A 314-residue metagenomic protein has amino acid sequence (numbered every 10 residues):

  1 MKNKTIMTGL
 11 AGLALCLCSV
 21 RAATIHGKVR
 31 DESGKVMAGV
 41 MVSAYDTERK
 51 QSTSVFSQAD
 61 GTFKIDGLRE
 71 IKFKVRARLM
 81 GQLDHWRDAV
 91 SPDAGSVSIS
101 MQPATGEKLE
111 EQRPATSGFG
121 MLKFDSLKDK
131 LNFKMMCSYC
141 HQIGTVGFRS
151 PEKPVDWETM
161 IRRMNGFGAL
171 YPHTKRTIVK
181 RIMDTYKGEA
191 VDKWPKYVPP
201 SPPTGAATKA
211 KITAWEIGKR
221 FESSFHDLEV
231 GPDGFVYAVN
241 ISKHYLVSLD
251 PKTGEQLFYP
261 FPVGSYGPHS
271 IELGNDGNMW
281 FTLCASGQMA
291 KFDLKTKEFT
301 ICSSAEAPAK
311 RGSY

Functional and structural regions predicted by a protein language model:
H26-M37: Structural motif
K35-A38, K64-K72, M80: Short Pro-Gly-centered beta-turn/loop motif in secreted/extracellular proteins
T47-K50, K72-A89: A short, solvent-exposed loop/turn motif at the edges and junctions of modular extracellular/periplasmic domains
T47-K64: Short, acidic Ser/Thr/Gly-rich low-complexity loop/linker segments typical of extracellular and cell-surface proteins
F133-G144: The canonical Cys-X-X-Cys-His
Y197-S223: A short helix->beta-strand "capping" segment at the edge of beta-propeller domains
R220-D233, G264-N278, A307-Y314: Beta-rich, blade/repeat-based domains predominating in secreted/periplasmic proteins but also intracellular
V236-S242, M279-A285: Conserved beta-strand positions in repeat-built beta-propeller and related beta-rich domains
